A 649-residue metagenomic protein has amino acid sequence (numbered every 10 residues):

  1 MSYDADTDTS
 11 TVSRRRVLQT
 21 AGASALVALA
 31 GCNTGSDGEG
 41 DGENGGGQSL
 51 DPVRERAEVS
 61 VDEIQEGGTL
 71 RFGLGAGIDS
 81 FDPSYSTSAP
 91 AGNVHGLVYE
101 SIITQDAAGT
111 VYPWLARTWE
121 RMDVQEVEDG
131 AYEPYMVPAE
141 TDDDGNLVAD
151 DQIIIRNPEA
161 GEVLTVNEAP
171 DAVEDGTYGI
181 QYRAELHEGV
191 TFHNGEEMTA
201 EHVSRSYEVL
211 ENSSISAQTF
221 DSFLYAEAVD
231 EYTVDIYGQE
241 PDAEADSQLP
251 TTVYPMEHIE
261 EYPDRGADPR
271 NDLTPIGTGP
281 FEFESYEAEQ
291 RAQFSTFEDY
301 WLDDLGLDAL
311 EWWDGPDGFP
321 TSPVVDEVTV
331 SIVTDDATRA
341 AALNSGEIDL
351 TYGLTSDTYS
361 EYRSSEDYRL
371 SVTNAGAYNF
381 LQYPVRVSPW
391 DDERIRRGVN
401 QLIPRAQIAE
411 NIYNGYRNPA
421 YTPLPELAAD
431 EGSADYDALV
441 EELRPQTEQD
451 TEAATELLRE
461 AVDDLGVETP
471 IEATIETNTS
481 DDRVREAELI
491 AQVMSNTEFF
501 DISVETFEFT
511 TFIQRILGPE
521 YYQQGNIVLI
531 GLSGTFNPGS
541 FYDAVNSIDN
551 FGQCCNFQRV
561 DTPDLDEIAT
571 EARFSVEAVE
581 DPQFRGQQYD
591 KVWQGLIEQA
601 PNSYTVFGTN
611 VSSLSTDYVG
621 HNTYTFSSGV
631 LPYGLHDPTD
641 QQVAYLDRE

Functional and structural regions predicted by a protein language model:
M1-V59: Haloarchaeal acidic low-complexity proteome signature biased toward cell-envelope/secretome components but also
S2, D6-D8, V12, Q19-L26 (+5 more regions): Detector for C-terminal structural segments
A57-V61, A91-T177, V253-F283, D299-D326 (+6 more regions): Short, solvent-exposed loop/beta-turn-alpha elements that line the ligand-binding surface or hinge of extracytoplasmic
R183, H187, P269, Y300-E361 (+1 more regions): Ligand-site clamp/hinge motif
E185, T219-E287: Surface-exposed binding/hinge segments that line and control ligand-binding clefts or catalytic entry sites
M198-E208, E231-D235, G279-P280, V325-E327 (+6 more regions): Alpha-helical secondary-structure segments
A217, A226, E284-S295, T329-V387 (+2 more regions): Extracellular/periplasmic solute-recognition and catalytic clefts
S322, D335, T447, T451 (+3 more regions): Ligand/substrate-recognition segments at binding pockets and active sites
